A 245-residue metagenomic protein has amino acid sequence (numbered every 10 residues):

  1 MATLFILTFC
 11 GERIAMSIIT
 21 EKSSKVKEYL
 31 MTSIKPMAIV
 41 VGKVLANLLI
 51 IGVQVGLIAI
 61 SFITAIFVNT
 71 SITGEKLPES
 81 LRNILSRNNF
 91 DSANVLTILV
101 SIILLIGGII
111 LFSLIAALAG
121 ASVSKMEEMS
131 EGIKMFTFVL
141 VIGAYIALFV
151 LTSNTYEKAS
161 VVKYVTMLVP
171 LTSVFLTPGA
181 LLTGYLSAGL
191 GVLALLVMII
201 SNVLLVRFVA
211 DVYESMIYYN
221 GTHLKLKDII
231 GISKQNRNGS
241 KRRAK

Functional and structural regions predicted by a protein language model:
M1-I14: Long, hydrophobic alpha-helical segments
G11-T32: Transmembrane helix boundary and interhelical loop/hinge segments in multi-pass membrane proteins
T32, M37-I58, F62, V100 (+2 more regions): Alpha-helical transmembrane segments of multi-pass membrane proteins
T64-L99, E131, K158, G184: Membrane-interfacial helix-loop-helix connectors in multipass membrane proteins
L96-G108, L176, T183-S215: Alpha-helical transmembrane segments of multi-pass membrane transporters/translocases
L96-V139: A structural motif at transmembrane helix-loop-helix junctions in multipass membrane proteins
L118-E127, I200-K245: Junction motif at the cytosolic side of a transmembrane helix
E131-V162: Transmembrane helix segments
